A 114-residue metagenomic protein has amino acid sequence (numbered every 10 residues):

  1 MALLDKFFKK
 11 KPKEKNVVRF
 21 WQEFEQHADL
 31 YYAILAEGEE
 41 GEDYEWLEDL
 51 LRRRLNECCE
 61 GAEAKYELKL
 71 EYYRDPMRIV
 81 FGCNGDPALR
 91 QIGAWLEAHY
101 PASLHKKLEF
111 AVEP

Functional and structural regions predicted by a protein language model:
A2-M77, N84-P114: Long, contiguous binding/interaction regions
